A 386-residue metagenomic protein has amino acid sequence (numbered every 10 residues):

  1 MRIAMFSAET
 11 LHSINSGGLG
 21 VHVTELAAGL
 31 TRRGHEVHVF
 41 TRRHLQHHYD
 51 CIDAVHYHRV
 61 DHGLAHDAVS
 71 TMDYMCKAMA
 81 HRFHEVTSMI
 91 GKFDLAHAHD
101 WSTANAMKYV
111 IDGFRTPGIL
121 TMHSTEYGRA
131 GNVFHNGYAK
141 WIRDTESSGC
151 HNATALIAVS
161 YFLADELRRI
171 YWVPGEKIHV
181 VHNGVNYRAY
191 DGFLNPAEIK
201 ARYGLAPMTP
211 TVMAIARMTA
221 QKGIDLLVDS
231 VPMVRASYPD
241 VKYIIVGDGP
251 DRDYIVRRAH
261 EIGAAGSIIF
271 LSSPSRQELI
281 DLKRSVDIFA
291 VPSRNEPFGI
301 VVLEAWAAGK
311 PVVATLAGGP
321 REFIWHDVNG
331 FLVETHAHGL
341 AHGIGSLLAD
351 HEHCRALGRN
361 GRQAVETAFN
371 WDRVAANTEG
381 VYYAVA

Functional and structural regions predicted by a protein language model:
M1-Q46: N-terminal subdomain of nucleotide-sugar transferases
P117, Y127-S148: Nucleotide-sugar donor phosphate/pyrophosphate-binding loop at the beta->alpha transition of glycosyltransferases
F162, G184: Carbohydrate-associated surface elements
V256-P274: Nucleotide-activated donor-binding/catalytic signature segment of Leloir-type glycosyltransferases, i.e., the conserved
S273-P274, D281-V286: Short alpha-helical donor nucleotide-sugar binding micro-motif in glycosyltransferases
R294: Aromatic "clamp/platform" in nucleotide-sugar-dependent glycosyltransferases that forms part of the donor/acceptor
P311-A314: Short hydrophobic beta-strand element within catalytic cores of glycosyltransferases and related nucleotide-activated
H326-D327, F331-A337, S346-E352: Conserved acidic donor-binding segment of nucleotide-sugar-dependent glycosyltransferases
